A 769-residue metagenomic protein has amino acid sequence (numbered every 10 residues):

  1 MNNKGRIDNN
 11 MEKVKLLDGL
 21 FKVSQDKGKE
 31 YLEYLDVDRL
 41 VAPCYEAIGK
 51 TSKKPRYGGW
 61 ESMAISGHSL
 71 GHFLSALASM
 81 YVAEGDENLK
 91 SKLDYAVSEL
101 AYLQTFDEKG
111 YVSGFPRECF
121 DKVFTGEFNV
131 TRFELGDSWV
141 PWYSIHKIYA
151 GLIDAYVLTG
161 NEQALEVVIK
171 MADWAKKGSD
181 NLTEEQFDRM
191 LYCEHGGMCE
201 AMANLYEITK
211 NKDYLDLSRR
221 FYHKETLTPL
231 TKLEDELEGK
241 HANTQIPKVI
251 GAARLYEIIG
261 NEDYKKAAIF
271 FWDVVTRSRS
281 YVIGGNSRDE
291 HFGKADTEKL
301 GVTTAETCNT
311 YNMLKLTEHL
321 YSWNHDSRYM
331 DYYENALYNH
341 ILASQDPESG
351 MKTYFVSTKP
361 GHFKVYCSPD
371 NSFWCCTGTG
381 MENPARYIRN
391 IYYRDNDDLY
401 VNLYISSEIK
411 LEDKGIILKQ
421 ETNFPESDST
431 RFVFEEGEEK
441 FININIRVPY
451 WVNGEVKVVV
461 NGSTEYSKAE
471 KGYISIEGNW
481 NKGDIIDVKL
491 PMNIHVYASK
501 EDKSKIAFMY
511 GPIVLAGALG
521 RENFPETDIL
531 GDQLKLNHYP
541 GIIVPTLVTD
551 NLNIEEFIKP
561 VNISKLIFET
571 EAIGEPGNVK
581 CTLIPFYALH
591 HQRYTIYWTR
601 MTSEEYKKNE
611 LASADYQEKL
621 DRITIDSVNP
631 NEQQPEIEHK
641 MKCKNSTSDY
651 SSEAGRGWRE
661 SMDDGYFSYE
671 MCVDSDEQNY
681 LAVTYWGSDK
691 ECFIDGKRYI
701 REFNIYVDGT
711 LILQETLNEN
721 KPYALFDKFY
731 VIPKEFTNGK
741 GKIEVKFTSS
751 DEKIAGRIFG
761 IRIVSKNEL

Functional and structural regions predicted by a protein language model:
N2-E87, S91, K122-L158, H195-D213 (+4 more regions): Aromatic (Trp/Tyr) and acidic
D94-L103, G110-V130: Blade-loop segments of beta-propeller domains
Y102, K176-K177, H223, L227 (+1 more regions): Amphipathic alpha-helical segments of tetratricopeptide repeats
E118-W139, L165, I169-R189: Asp-box/WD-like beta-propeller blade repeats and closely related beta-sheet repeat scaffolds
A268, M330-N339, S344-V433, A469 (+6 more regions): C-terminal beta-rich recognition modules with glycine/proline-rich loops and embedded aromatic residues
I409, V458-V459, F508, I705-Y706: Short aromatic-centered micro-motifs
R447-N461, F703: Solvent-exposed beta-hairpin/edge-strand motifs
S463-G483, K489-K503, C643-Y680, T684-N767: Beta-strand-rich ligand-recognition modules
